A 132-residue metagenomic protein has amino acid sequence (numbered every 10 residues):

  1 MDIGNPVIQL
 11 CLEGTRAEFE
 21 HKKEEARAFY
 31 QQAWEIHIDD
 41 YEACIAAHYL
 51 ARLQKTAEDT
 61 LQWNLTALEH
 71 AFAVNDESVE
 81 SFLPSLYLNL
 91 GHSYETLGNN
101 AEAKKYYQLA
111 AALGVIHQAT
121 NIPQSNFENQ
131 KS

Functional and structural regions predicted by a protein language model:
M1, A33-D40, A71-E80, I116-T120: Flexible helix-coil transition and linker loops at the boundaries of alpha-helical arrays
I8-E25: Alpha-helical segment of the N-proximal tetratricopeptide repeat
L10, C44-A47, Y87: TPR repeat positional signature
G14, H48-A51, P84, G91: Conserved small-residue packing positions in alpha-helical repeats and bundles
K22, T56-D59, N99: Residues in the short coil linking paired helices within alpha-helical repeat scaffolds
D40-E80: Alpha-helical adaptor scaffolds
